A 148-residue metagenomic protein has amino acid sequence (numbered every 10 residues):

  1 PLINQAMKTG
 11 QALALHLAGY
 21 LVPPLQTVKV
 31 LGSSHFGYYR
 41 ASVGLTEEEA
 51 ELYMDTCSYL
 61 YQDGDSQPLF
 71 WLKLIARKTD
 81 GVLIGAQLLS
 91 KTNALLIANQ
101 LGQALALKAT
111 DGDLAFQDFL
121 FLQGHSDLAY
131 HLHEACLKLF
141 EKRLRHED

Functional and structural regions predicted by a protein language model:
P1-L95, L137, R143-D148: Mid-to-C-terminal Rossmann-like scaffold of FAD/NAD(P)H-dependent oxidoreductases
S33, I84, I97, A115-D118 (+1 more regions): A near-ubiquitous, low-amplitude feature marking generic local secondary-structure context
T92-A109: A short, polar/charged loop-to-alpha-helix boundary motif
L107-D148: Cysteine/selenocysteine-centered motifs that mediate thiol-based redox chemistry or coordinate metal-sulfur cofactors
